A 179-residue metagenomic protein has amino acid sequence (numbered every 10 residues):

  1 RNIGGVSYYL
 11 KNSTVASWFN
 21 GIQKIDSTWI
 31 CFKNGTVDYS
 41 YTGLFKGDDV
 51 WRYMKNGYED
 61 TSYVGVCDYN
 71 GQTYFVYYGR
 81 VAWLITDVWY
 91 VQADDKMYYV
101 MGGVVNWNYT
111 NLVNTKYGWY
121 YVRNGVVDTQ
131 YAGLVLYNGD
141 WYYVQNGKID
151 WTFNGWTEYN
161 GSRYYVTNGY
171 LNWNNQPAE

Functional and structural regions predicted by a protein language model:
R1-E179: Extracellular adhesion/carbohydrate-binding repeat motifs centered on closely spaced tryptophans
